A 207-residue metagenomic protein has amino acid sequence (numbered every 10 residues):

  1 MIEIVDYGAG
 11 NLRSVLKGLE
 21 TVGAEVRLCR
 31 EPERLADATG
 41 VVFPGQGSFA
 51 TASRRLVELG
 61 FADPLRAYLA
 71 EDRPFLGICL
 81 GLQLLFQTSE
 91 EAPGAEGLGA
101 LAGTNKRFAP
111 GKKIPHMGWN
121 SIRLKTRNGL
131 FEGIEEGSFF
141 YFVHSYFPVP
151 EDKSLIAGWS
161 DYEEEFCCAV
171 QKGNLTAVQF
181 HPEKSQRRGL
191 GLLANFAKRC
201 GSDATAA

Functional and structural regions predicted by a protein language model:
I2-A24, P182-K184: N-terminal beta1-alpha1 ligand-phosphate binding loop
E25, G40, P74-L76, F139: Structural signature of beta-strand start/N-cap positions in the alpha/beta core of ABC transporter nucleotide-binding
V26-D37: Short acidic low-complexity segments
V42-P44: Structural motif
G47-W119: Cysteine-nucleophile active-site neighborhood
Q87-E163: Pocket-forming structural segment of enzyme catalytic cores
E164-Q171: Short, surface-exposed beta-strand/loop micro-motifs that present aromatic residues
V178-A207: Acyltransferase
